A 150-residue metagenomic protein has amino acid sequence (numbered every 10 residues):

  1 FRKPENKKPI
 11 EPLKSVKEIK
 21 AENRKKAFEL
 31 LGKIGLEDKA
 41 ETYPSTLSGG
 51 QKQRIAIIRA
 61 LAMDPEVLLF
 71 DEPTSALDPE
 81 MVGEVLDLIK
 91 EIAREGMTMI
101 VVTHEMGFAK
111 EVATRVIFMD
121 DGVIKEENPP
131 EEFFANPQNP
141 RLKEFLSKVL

Functional and structural regions predicted by a protein language model:
Y43-L47, Q51: Conserved ABC ATPase signature
I57: Hydrophobic anchor residue at the start of the ABC signature
A62-E66: A short, proline-enriched helix->beta-strand linker immediately N-terminal to the Walker B motif in ABC-type P-loop
L68-D71: Catalytic Walker B motif of ABC-type/P-loop ATPase nucleotide-binding domains
T103-H104: H-loop/switch region of ABC-family ATPase nucleotide-binding domains
A109-E111: A short, surface-exposed alpha-helical micro-motif characterized by mixed small hydrophobic and charged/polar residues
